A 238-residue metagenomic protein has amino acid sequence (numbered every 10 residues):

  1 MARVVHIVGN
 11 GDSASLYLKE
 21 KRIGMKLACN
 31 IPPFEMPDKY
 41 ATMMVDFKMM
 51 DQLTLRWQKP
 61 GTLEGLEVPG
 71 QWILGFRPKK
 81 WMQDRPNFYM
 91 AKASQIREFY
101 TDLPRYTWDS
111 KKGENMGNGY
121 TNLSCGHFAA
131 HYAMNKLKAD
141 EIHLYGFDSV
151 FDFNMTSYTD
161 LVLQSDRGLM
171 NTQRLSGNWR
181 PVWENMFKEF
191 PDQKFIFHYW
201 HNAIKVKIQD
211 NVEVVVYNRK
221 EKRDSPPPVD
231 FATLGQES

Functional and structural regions predicted by a protein language model:
M1-S238: Metal-ion/cofactor- or nucleotide/acyl-coenzyme-handling active-site neighborhoods
